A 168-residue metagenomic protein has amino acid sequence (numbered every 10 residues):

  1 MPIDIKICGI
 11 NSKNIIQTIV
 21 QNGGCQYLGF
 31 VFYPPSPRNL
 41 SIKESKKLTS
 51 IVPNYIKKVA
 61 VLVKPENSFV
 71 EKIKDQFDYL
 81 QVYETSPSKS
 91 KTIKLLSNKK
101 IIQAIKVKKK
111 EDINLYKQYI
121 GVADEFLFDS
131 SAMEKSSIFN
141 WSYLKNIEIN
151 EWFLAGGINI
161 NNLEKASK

Functional and structural regions predicted by a protein language model:
M1-K168: Conserved N-terminal beta1-alpha1 strand-loop-helix module at the mouth
